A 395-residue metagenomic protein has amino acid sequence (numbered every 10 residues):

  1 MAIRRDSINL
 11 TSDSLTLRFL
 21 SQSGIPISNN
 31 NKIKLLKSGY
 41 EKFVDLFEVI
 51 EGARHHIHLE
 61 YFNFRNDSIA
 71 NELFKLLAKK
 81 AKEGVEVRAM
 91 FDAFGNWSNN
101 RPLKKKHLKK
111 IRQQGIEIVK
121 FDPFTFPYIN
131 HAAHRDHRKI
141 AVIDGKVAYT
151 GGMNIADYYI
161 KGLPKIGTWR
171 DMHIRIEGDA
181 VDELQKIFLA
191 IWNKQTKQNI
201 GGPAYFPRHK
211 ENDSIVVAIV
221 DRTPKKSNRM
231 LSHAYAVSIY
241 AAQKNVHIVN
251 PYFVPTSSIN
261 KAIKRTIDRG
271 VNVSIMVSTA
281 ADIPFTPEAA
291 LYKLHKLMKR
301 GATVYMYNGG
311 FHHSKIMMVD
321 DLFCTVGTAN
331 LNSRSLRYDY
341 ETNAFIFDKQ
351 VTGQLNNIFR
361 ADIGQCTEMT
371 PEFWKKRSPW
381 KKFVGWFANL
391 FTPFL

Functional and structural regions predicted by a protein language model:
M1-H233, V237, A281, H295-R300 (+4 more regions): N-terminal localization/anchoring segments of enzymes in phospholipid and broader phosphate metabolism
L231-N245, D268: Long hydrophobic segments that form regular secondary structure
A242, Y252-V273, S278, D282-F285: Helical hairpin unit composed of two closely spaced alpha helices linked by a short loop
V249-N250, V277, Y307, V326-G327: Thr-Gly-centered strand-to-loop micro-motif
S258-N260, P287-A289, M318-L322, R337: Histidine/acidic-residue-rich catalytic or RNA/ligand-binding cores of hydrolases and nuclease-related proteins
A262-T266, Y292, A361: Short, solvent-exposed amphipathic alpha-helical segments in soluble enzyme and RNA/protein-processing domains
R269, S274-V319: A beta-strand-loop signature enriched in Asp, Gly, Thr, and Trp that corresponds to the sialidase/neuraminidase Asp-box
